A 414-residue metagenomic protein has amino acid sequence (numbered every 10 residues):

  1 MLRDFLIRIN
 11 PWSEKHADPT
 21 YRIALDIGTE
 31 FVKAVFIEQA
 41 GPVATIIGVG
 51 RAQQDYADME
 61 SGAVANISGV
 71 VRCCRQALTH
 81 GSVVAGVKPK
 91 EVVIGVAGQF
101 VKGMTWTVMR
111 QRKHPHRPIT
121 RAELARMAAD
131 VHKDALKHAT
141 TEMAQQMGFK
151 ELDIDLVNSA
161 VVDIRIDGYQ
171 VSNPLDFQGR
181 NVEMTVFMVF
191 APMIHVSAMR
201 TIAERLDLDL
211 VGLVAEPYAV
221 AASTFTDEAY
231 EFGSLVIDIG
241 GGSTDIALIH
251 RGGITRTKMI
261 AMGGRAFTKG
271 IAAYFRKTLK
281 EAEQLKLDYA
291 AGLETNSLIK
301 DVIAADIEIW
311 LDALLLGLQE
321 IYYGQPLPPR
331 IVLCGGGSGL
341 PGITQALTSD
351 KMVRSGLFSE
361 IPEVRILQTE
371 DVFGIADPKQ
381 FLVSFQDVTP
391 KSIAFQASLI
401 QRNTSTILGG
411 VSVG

Functional and structural regions predicted by a protein language model:
M1-V92, V96-S234, L293, V302-I303 (+6 more regions): Nucleotide/phosphate-binding catalytic cleft detector across ATP-hydrolyzing and phosphate-transferring enzymes
P118-T120, I260-A273, K351-S359: Gly/Ser/Thr-rich active-site loops/lids in small-molecule metabolic enzymes that frequently grip phosphoryl groups
R200-T201, K269-G270, L316, Q345: Surface-exposed charge patches
L208-L210, K277-L285, L357-E360: Short, surface-exposed acidic
Y218-A290: Acidic, glycine-rich loop-and-beta core segments that form the ion-binding/anion-interacting portion of active sites
F267, G339, T389-I393: Catalytic-loop motifs flanking and including active-site residues across diverse enzymes
L298-A346, F358-V372, P378-K379, V413: C-terminal structural cap/anchor segments
S355-Q401: C-terminal extensions
